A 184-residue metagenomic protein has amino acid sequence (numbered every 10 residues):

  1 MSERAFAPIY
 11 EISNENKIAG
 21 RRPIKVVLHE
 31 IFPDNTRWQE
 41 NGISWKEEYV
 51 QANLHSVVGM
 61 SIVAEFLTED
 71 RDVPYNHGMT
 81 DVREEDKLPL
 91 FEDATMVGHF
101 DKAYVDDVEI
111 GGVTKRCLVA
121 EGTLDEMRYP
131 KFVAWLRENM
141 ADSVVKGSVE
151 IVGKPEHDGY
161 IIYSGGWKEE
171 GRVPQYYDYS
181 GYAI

Functional and structural regions predicted by a protein language model:
M1-I184: Signature of dsDNA virion morphogenesis modules
